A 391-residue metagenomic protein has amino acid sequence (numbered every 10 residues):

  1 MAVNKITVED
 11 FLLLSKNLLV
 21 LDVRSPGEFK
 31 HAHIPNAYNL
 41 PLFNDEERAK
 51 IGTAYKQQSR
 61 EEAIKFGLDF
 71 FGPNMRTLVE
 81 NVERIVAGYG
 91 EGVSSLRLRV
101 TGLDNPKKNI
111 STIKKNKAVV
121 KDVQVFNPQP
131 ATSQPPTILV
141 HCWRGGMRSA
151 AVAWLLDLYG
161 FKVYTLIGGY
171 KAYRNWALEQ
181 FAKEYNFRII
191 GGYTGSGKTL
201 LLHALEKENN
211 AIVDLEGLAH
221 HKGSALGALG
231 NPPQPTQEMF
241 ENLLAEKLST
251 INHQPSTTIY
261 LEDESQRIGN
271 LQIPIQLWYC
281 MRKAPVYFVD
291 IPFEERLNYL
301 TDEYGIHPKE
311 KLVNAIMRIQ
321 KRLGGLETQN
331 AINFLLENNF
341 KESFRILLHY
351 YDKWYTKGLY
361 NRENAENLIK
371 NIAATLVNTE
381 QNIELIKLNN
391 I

Functional and structural regions predicted by a protein language model:
M1-P35, A63-F66, F70-T77, N105 (+3 more regions): Flexible, polar/low-complexity N-terminal or interdomain linker segments that lie immediately upstream of folded
V20-R24, A37-L40, V213-D214, Y260: Short hydrophobic beta-strand that contains or immediately precedes a catalytic carboxylate
D69-P73, L78-S95, N105-Q124, P135-T165: Catalytic cysteine-centered active loop of the rhodanese-like fold, especially the PTP/DSP P-loop
E91, R97-T101, Q129, P135 (+1 more regions): Short polybasic linear motifs
G146-S149, N186-K207: Glycine-rich phosphate-binding P-loop
F161-R174, D214-A219: A short glycine-rich beta-strand->turn/loop micro-motif centered on a GG-aromatic cluster
K207-C280: Conserved nucleotide-sensing/catalytic segment adjacent to the nucleotide-binding pocket in NTP-handling enzymes
Y279-V286, D290-I391: Conserved NTP phosphate-binding and transfer environment spanning the P-loop NTPase/kinase superfamily
